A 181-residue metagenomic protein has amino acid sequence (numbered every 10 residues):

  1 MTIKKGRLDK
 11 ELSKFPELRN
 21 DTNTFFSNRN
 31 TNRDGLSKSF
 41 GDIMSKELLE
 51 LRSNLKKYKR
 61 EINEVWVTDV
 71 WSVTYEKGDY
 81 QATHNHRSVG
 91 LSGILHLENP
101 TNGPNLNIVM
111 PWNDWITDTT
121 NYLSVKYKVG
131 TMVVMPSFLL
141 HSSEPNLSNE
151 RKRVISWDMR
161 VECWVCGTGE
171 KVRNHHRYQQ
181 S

Functional and structural regions predicted by a protein language model:
M1-N63, Y80: Non-heme Fe(II)/2-oxoglutarate
R33-F40, H86, K126, S148: Aromatic-acidic/polar surface patches that form glycan- and anion
R52-K56, T101, C163: Secondary-structure transition/hinge residues
E64-V65, L147-N149: A short beta-turn/loop motif at secondary-structure boundaries
W66-V134, F138, E144, W164-C166 (+1 more regions): Catalytic core of non-heme Fe(II) oxygenases with the double-stranded beta-helix
G93-I94, N149-V165: A short hydrophobic beta-strand segment most commonly corresponding to one strand of the jelly-roll/cupin
H176-S181: Short, cationic low-complexity segments
